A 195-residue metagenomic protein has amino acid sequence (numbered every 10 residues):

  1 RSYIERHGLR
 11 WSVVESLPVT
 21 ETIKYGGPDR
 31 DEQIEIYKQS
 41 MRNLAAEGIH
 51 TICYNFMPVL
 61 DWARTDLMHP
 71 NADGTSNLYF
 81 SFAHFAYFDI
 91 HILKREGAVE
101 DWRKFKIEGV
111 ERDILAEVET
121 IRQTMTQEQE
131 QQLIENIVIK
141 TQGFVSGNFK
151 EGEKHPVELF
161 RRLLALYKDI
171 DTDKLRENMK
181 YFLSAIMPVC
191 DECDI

Functional and structural regions predicted by a protein language model:
E5-S12: Asp-box/BNR beta-propeller blade signature and adjacent active/binding-site loops in extracellular glycan-interacting
S12-E15, C53-N55: A cross-family glycoside hydrolase active-site/sugar-binding cleft signature
T20: Nucleotide/phosphate-binding sheet-loop regions of phosphoryl- and nucleotidyl-transfer enzymes
I23-I195: Active-site acidic/histidine proton-transfer and metal-coordination neighborhood in alpha/beta enzyme cores
